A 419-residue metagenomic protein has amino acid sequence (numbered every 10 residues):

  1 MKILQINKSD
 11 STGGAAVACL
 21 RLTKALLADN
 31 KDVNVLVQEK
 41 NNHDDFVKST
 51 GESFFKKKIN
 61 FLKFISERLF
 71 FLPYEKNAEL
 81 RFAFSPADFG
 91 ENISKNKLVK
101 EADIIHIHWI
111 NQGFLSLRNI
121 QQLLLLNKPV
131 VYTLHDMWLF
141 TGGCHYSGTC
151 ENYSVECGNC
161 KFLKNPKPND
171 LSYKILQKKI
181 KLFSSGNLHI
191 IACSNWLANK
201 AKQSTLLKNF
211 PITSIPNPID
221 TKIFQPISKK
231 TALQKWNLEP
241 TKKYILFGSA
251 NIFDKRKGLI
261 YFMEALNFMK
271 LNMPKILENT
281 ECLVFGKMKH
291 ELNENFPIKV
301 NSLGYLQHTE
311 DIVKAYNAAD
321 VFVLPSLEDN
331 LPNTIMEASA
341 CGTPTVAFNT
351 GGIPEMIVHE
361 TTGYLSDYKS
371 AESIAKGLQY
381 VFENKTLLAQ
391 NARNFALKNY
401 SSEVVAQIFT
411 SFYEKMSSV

Functional and structural regions predicted by a protein language model:
K2, T386-N399, V405-S411: A short, well-ordered alpha-helix in the C-terminal region of glycosyltransferases
W196, P218: Carbohydrate-associated surface elements
L238-K257, M263-N267: Conserved donor-binding/catalytic core segment of Leloir-type glycosyltransferases
M273, L277-N279, F285-V313: Nucleotide-activated donor-binding/catalytic signature segment of Leloir-type glycosyltransferases, i.e., the conserved
K314-A319: Short alpha-helical donor nucleotide-sugar binding micro-motif in glycosyltransferases
L327: Aromatic "clamp/platform" in nucleotide-sugar-dependent glycosyltransferases that forms part of the donor/acceptor
P344-A347: Short hydrophobic beta-strand element within catalytic cores of glycosyltransferases and related nucleotide-activated
H359-E360, Y364-A371, Y380-K385: Conserved acidic donor-binding segment of nucleotide-sugar-dependent glycosyltransferases
